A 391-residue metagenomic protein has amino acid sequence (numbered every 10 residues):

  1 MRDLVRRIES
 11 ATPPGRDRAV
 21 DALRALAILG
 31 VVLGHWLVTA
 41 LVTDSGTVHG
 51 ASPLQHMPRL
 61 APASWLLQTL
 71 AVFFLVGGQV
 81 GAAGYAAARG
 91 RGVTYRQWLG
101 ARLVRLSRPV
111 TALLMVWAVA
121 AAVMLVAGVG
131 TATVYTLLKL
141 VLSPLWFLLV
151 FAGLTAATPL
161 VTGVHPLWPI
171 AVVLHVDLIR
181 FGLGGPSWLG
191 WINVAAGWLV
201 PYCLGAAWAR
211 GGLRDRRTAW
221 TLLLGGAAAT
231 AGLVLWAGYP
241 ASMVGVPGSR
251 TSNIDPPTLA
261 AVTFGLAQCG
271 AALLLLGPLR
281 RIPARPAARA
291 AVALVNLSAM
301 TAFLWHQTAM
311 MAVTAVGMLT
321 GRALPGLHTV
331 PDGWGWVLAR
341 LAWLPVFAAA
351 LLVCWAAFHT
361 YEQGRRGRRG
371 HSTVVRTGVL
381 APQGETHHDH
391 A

Functional and structural regions predicted by a protein language model:
R2-A391: Alpha-helical transmembrane segments and their immediate juxtamembrane cytosolic regions
